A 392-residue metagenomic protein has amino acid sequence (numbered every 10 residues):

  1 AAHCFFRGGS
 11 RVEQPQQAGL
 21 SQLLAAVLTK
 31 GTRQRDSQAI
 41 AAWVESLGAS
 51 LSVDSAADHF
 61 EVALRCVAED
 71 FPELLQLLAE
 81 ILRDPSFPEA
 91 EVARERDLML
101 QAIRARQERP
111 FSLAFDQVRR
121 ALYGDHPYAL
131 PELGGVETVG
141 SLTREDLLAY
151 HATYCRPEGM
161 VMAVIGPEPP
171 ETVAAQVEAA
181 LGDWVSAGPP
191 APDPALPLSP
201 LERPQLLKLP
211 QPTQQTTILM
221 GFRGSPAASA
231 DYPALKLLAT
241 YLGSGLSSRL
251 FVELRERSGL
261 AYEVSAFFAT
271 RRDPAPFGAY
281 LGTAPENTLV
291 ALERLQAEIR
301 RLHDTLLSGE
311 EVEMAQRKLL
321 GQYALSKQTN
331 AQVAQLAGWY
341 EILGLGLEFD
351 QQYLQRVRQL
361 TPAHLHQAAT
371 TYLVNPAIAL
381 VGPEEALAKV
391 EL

Functional and structural regions predicted by a protein language model:
A1-G8, P189-S248: His/Glu-based metal-binding/catalytic segments typifying zinc-dependent metallopeptidases
A1-S46, M220, A230-L242, L250-V252: Active/ligand-binding-proximal structured segments within catalytic/core domains that scaffold catalytic residues
S10-R11, R33, E168, G245-S247 (+2 more regions): Gly/Ser/Thr-rich beta-alpha loop segments that engage phosphate groups in nucleotides
G19, R35, E73, R94 (+3 more regions): Charged, alpha-helix-enriched surfaces in structured cytosolic catalytic cores of large nucleotide-utilizing machines
A39-P190, P197, K208, S225-P226 (+2 more regions): Charge-rich, well-structured scaffold segments of protease-associated domains
